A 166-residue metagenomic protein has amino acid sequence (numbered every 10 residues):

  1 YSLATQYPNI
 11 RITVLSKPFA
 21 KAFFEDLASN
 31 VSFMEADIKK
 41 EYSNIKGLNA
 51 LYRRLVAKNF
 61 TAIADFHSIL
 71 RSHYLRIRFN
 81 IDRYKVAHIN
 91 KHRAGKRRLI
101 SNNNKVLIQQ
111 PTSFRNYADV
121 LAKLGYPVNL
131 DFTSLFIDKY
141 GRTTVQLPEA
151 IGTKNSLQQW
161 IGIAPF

Functional and structural regions predicted by a protein language model:
Y1-F166: Catalytic machinery of carbohydrate-active enzymes, primarily nucleotide-sugar-dependent glycosyltransferases
